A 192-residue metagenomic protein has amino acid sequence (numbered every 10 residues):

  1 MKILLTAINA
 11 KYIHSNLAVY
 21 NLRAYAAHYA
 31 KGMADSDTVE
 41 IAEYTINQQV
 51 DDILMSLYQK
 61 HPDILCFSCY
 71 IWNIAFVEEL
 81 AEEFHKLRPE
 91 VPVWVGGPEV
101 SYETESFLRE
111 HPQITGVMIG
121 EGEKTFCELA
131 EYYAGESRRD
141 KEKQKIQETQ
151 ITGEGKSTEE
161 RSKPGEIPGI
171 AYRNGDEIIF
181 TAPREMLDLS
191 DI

Functional and structural regions predicted by a protein language model:
K2-K11: Nucleotide-activated donor-dependent transferases that construct or modify glycoconjugates
T6, I41-Y44, I192: Alpha-helix C-terminal capping segments
K11-Y12, Y70: Short acidic-aromatic active-site loops that bind/stabilize oxyanions
Y12-A18: Short N-terminal binding/cap micro-motifs at the start of the first secondary-structure element
A18, Y25, Y29, D37-E185: Glycine-rich beta-alpha loop elements in corrinoid/cobalamin-binding modules across cobalamin-dependent enzymes
M186-I192: A short, charged helix-loop
